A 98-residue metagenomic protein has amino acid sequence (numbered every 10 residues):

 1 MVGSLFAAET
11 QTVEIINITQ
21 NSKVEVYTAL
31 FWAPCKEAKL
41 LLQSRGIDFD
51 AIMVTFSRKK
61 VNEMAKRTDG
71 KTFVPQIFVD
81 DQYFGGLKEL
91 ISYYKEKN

Functional and structural regions predicted by a protein language model:
M1-A8: N-terminal targeting signals for export/organelle localization
Q11-D50: Local sequence-structure signature of Cys/Sec-based thiol-disulfide redox active-site neighborhoods
A33, F56-K59, G85: Short alpha-helical
M53-T72, E96-K97: Thioredoxin-like thiol-disulfide oxidoreductase module
T68-F78, L87-K88: Structural micro-motif
V79-N98: Non-catalytic, surface beta->alpha helical segment in thiol-disulfide oxidoreductase systems
